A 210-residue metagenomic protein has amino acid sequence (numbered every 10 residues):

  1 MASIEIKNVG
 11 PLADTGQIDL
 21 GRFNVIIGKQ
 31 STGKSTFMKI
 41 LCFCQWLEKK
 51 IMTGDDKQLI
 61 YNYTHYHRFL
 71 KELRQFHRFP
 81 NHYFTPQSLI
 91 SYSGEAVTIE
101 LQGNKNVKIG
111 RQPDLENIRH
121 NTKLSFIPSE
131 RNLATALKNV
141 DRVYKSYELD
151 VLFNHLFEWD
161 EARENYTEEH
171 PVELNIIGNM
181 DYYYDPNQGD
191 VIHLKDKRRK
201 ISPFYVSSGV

Functional and structural regions predicted by a protein language model:
M1-C42: Pre-Walker A-like glycine/lysine-rich segment at the N-terminus of P-loop NTPase domains
S3-K7, Q45-V210: Phosphate-coordinating catalytic segments in nucleotide- and nucleic-acid-processing enzymes
